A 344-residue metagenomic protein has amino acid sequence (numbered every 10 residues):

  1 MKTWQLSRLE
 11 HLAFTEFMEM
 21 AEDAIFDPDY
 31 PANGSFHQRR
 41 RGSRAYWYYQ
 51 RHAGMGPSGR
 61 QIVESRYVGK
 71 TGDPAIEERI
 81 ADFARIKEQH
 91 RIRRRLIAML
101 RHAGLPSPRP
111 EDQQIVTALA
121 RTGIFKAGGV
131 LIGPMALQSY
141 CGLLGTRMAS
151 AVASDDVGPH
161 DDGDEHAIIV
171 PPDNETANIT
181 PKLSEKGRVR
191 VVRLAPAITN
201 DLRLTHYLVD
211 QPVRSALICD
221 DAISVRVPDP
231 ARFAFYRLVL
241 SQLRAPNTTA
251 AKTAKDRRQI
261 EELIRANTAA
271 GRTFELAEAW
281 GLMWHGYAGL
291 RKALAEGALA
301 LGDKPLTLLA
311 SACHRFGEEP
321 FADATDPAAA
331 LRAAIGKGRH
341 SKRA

Functional and structural regions predicted by a protein language model:
M1-A45, G54-A344: Compositionally biased terminal segments of proteins
Y49-R51: Basic, glycine/proline-rich low-complexity segments that contact nucleic acids
